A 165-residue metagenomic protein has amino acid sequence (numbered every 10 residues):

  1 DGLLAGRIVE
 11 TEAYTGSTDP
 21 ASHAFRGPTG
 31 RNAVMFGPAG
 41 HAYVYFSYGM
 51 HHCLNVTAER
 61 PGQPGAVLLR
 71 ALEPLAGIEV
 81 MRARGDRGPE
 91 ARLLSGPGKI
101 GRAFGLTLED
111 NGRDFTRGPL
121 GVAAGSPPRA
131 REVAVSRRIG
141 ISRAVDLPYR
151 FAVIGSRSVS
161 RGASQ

Functional and structural regions predicted by a protein language model:
D1-Q165: Conserved, well-structured core segments that form or line functional sites
